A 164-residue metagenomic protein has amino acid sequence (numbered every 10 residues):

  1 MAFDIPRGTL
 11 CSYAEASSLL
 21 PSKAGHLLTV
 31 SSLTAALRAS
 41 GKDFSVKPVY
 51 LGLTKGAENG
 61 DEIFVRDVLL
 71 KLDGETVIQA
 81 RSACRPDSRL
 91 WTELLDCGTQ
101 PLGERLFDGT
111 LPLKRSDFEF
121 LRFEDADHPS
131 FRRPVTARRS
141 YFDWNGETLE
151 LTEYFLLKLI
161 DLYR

Functional and structural regions predicted by a protein language model:
M1-R164: N-terminal domain-onset segments
